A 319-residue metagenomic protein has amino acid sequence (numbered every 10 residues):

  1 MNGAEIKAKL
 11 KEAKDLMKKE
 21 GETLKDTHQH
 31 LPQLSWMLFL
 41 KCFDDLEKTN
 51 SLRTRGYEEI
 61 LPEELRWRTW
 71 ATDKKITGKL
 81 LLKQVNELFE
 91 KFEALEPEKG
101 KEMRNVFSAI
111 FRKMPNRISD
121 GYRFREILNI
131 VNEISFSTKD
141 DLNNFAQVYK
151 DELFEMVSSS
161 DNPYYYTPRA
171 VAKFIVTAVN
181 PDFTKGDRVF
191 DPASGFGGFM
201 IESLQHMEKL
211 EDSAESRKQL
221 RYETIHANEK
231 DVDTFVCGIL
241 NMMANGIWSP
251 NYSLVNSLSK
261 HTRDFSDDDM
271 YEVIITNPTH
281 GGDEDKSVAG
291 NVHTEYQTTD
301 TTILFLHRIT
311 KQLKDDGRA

Functional and structural regions predicted by a protein language model:
M1-W67: Non-catalytic accessory regions of SAM-dependent methyltransferases
K14, N132, Y149-V157, V176 (+4 more regions): Amphipathic, well-packed alpha-helical segments that form the structural scaffold of globular domains
K19-P32, I118-Y122, S137-N144, Q297-T298: Structural motif
L24, D285-D300: Short, contiguous acidic/charged loop-to-helix segments that flank catalytic cores in large enzymes
H28-H30, F235-C237, T298-A319: Conserved Class I SAM-dependent methyltransferase catalytic core
M37, F43, N143-Y166, K173 (+1 more regions): S-adenosyl-L-methionine
D45-V157: Long recognition/docking surfaces used for binding and targeting
N162-T276, G281-D283, T299, I303-L304: Conserved S-adenosyl-L-methionine
